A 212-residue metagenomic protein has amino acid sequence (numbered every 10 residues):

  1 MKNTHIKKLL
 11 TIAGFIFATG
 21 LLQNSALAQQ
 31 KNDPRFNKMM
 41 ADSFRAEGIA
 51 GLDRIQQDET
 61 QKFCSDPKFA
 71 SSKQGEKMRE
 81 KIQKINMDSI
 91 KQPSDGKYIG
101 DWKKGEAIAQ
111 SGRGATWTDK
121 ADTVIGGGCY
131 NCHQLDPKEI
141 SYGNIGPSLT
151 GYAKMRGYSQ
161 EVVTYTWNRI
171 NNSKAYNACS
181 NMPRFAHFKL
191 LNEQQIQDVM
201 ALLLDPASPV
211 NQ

Functional and structural regions predicted by a protein language model:
M1, L27-Q29, A121-D122, L149: Generic low-polarity alpha-helical segments
K2-N3, K7, F15, L21-A115 (+2 more regions): Post-cleavage N-terminal segment of exported redox proteins
P34-F36, M40-A46, G100-K104, Y130-N131 (+2 more regions): Extracytoplasmic electron-transfer domains, predominantly the class I c-type cytochrome c fold
P93-S94, T118, F185-F188: Generic anion/oxyanion-binding catalytic loop in active/binding sites
A115-T118, K138-Y142, P209: Secretory-pathway/luminal and periplasmic proteins that interact with or process carbohydrate-rich
W117-G127: Local sequence-structure signature of Cys/Sec-based thiol-disulfide redox active-site neighborhoods
